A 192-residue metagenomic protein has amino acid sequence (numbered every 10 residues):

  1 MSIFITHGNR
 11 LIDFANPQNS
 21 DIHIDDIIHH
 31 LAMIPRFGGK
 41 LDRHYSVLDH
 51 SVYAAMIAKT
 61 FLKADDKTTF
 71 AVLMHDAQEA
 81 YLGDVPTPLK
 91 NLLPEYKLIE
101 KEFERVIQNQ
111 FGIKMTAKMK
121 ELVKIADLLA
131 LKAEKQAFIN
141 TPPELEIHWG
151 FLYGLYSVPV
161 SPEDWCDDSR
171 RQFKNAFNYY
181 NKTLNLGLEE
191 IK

Functional and structural regions predicted by a protein language model:
M1-K192: Metal-dependent phosphohydrolase cores
